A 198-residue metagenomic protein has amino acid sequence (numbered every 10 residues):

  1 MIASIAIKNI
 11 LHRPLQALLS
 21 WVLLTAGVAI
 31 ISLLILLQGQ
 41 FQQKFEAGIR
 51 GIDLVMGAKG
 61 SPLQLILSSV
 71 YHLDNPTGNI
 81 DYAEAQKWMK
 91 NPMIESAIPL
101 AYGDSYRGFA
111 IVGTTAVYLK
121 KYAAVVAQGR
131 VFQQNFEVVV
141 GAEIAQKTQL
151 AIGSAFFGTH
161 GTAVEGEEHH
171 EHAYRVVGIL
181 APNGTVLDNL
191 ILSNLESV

Functional and structural regions predicted by a protein language model:
I2-L11: A short amphipathic helical element positioned immediately N-terminal to and/or at the very start of a transmembrane
A3, Q38, D81, A173-Y174 (+1 more regions): Amphipathic alpha-helical segments in well-structured domains
H12-Q16, A47, P182: Membrane-interface junctions
L15-Q40: Short, strongly hydrophobic transmembrane alpha-helices
T25, A29, H72-L73, F132 (+1 more regions): Conserved short-loop catalytic and cofactor-binding motifs
I35-A110, V117-K120, Q134: Hydrophobic, regular-secondary-structure patches
S105-A116, A124-V198: Hydrophobic secondary-structure segments that place a key small or acidic residue at a functional site
